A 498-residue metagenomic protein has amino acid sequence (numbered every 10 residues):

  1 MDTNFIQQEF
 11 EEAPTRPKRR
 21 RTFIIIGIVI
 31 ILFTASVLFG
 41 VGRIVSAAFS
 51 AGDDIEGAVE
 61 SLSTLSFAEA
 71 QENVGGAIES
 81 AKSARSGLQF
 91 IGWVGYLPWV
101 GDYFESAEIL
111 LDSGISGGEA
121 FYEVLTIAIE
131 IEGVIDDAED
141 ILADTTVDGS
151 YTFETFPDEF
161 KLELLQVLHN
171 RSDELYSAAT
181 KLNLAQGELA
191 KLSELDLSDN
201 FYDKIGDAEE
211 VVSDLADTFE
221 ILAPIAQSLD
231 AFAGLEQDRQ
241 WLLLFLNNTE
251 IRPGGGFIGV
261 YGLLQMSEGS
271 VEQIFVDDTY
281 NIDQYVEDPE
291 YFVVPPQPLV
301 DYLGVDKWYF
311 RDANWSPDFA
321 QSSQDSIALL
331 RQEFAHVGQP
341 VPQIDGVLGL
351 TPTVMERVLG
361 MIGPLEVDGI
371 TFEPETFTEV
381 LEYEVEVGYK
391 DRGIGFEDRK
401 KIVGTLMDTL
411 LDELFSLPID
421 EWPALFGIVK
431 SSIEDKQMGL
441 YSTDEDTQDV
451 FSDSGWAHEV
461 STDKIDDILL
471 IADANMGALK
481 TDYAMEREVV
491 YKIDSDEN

Functional and structural regions predicted by a protein language model:
D2-T15, T22-V29, F39-N498: Non-catalytic, solvent-exposed segments at the cell envelope interface
F33-S36: Hydrophobic secretory-pathway targeting helix
